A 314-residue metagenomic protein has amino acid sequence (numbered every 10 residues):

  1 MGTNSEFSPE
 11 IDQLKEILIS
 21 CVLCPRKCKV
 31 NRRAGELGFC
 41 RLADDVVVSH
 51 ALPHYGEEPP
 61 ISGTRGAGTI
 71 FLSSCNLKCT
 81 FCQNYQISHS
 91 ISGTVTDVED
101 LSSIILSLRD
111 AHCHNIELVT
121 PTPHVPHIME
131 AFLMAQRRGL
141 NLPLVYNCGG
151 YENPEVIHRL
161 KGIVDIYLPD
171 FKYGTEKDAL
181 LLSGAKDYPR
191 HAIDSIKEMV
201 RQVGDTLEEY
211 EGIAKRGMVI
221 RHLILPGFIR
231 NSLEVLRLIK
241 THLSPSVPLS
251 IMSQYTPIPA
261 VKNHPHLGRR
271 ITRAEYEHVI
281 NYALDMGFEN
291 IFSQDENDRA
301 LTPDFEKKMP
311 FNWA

Functional and structural regions predicted by a protein language model:
M1-E36, D205-A314: Auxiliary Fe-S-binding modules of radical SAM enzymes
M1-N76, T80, N84-H89, E306-N312: N-terminal [4Fe-4S]-dependent radical SAM core
V30, S88, T122, Y173 (+1 more regions): Flexible, active-site-proximal loop/turn residues at the rims of small-molecule/cofactor binding pockets and catalytic
T80-N84, S90-V95, I128-A131, V156-I157: Short, conserved acidic/polar surface loops in the N-terminal third of protein domains
Q86-N115, Y282: Conserved alpha-helical substructure of the radical SAM core
T94, V98, A185, P189 (+1 more regions): Flexible, glycine- and charge-enriched loops at secondary-structure boundaries
D97, P123-H124, D298-R299: Positions that flank functional sites
S102-P265: Conserved AdoMet/S-adenosylmethionine-binding subsite of the radical SAM
